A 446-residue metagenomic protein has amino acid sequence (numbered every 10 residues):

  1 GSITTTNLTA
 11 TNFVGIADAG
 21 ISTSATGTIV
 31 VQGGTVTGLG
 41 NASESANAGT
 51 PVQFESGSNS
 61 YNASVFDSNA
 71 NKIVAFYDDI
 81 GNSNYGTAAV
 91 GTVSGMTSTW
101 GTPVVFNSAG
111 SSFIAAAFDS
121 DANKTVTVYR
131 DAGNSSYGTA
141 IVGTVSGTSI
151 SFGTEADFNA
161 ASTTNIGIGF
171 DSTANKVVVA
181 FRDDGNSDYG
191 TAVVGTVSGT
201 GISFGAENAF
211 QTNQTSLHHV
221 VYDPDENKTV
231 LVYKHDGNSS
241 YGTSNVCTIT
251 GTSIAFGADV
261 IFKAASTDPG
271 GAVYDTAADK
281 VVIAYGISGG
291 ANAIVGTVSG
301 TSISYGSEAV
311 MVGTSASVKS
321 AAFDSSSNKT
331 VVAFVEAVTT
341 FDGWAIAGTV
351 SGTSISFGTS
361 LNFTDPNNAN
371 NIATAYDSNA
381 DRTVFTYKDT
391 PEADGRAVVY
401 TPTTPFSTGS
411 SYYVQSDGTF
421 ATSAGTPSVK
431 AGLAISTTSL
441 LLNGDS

Functional and structural regions predicted by a protein language model:
G1-K72, Y77-D79, T87-S94, S112-T125 (+19 more regions): Extracellular receptor-binding modules and their adjoining Ser/Thr/Gly/Asp/Asn-rich linkers
P51, W100-F106, G153-F158, G205-F210 (+3 more regions): A short beta-strand motif characteristic of beta-propeller blades
T97, S149, A174, G201 (+2 more regions): Solvent-exposed, low-complexity segments and loops of surface/extracellular structural proteins
Y189, Y241: Short glycine-/acidic-enriched loop or helix-start segments at secondary-structure transitions that form or flank
